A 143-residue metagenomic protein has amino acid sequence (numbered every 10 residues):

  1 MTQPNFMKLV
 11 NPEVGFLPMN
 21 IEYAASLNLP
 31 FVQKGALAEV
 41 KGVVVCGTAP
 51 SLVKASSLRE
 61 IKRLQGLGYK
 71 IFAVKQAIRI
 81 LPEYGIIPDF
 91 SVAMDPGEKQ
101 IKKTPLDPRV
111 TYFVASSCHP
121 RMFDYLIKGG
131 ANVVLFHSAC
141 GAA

Functional and structural regions predicted by a protein language model:
T2-A24, G35-E39, Y69, R79-A143: Acidic/Gly/His-enriched mid-domain segments of enzyme catalytic cores or analogous surface patches that mediate
A25-L37, K54-A55: A short, well-structured juxtamembrane/interface segment
K41-A49, K70-F72: Short, hydrophobic/glycine-enriched beta-strand segments
A49-P50, S117: Short, glycine/serine-rich, charged loops/turns that create anion-binding and catalytic segments at active sites
S51-L64, I80: N-terminal active-site wall of soluble small-molecule enzyme domains
L64-Q65, F72: Active-site cofactor/substrate anionic-group-binding motifs, chiefly glycine- and Lys/Arg-rich phosphate-binding loops
